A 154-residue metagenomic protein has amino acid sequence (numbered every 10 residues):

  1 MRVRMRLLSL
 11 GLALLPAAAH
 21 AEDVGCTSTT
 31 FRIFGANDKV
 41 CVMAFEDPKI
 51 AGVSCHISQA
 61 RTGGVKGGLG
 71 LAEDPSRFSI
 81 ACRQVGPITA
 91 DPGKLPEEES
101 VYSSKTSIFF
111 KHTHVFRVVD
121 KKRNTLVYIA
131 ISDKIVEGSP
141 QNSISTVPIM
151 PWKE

Functional and structural regions predicted by a protein language model:
M1-L8: Bacterial N-terminal signal peptides that target proteins for export
S9-P16: Bacterial N-terminal signal peptides
A17-D23: Sec/Tat signal peptide C-region and signal peptidase I cleavage site
A19, P48-K49, P75: Residue-level signal for mature regions of secreted extracellular proteins and peptides
V24-E46: Extracellular/luminal recognition modules and glycoprotein regions
D38-G64: Short, surface-exposed binding/anchoring microloops in extracellular/periplasmic proteins
S54-V119: Mature extracytoplasmic domains of secretory-pathway proteins
K122-E154: C-terminal partner/receptor-binding element of secreted or periplasmic proteins
